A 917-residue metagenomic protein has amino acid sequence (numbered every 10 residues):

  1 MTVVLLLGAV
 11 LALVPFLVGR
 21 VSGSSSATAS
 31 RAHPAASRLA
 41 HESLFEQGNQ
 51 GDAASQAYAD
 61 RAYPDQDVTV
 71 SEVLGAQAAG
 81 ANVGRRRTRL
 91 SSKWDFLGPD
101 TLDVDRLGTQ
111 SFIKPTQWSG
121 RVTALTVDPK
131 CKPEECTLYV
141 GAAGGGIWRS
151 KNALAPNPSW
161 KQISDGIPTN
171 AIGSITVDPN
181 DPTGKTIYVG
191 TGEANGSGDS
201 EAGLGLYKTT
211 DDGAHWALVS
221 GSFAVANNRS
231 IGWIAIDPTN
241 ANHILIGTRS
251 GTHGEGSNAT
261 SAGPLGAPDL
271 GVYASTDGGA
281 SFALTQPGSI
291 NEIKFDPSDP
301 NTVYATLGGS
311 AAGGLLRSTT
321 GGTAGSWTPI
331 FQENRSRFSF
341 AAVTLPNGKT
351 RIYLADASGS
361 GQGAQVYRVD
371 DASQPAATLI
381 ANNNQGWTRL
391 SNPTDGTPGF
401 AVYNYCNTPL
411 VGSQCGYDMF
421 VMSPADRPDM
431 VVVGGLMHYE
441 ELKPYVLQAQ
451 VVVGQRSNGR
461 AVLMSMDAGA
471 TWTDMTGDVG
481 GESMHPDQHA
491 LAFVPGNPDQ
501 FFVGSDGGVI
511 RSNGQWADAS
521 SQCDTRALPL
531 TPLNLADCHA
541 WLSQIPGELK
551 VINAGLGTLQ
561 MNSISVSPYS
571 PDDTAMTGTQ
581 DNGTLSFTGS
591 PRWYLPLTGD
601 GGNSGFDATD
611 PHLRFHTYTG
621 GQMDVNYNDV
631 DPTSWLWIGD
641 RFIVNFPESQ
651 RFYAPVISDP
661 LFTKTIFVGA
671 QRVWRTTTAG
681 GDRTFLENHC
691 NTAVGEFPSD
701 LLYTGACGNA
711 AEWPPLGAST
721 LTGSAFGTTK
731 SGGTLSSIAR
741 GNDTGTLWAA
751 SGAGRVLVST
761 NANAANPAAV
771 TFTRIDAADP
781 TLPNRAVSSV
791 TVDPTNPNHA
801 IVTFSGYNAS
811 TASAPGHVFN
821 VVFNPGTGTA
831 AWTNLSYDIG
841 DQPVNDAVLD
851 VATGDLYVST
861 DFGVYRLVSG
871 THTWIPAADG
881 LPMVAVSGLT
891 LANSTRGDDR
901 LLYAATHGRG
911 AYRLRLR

Functional and structural regions predicted by a protein language model:
M1-L6: N-terminal Sec-pathway targeting helices
A12-R31: C-terminal region of N-terminal signal peptides and the immediate post-cleavage residues of exported proteins
A29-R917: Beta-propeller blade termini and top-face loops
